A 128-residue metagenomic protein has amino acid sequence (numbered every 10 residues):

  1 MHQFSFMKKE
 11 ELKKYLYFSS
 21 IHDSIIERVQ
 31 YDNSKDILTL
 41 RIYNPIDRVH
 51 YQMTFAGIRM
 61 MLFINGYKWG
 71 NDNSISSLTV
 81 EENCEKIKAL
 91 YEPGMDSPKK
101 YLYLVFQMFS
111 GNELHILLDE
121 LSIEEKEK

Functional and structural regions predicted by a protein language model:
M1-K128: Surface-exposed, interaction-prone regions used to assemble/regulate multi-protein complexes
